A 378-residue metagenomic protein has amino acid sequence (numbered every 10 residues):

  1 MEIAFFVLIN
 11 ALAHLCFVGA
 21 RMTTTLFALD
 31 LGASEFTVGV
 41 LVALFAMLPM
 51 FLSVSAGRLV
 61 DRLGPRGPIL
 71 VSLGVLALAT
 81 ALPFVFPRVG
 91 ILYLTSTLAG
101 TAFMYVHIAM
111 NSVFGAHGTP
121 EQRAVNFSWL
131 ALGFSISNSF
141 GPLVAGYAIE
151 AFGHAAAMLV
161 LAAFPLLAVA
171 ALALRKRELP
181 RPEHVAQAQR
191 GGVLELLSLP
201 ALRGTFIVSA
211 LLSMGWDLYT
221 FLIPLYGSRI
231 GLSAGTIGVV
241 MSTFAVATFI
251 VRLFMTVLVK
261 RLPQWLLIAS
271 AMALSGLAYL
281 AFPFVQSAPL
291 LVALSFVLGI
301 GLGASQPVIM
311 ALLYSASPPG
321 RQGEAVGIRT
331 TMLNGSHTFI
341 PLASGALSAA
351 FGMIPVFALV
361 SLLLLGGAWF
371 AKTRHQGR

Functional and structural regions predicted by a protein language model:
M1, R177-F206: Juxtamembrane intracellular "pre-TM" segments in multi-pass secondary transporters
M1-A46, G204, S213-Y226, I230: Helix-loop boundary and gating motifs at the non-cytosolic
A46-V54, N138-S139, A245-F249, L253 (+1 more regions): Residue-level signature of mid-helix packing/kink "hotspots" within the transmembrane helices of 12-pass Major
L52-G64, V251-P263, S348: Helix-to-loop junctions at the C-terminal end of transmembrane segments in multipass secondary transporters
G67-A81, A162, L266-L280: Structural signature of the two symmetry-related core transmembrane helices
G90-L98, P289-V297: Paired small-residue
T97-G133: Cytoplasmic helix-loop-helix junction between adjacent transmembrane helices in 12-TM secondary transporters
A163-P182, F370-R374: C-terminal membrane-cytosol helix-exit motif in multi-pass small-molecule transporters
